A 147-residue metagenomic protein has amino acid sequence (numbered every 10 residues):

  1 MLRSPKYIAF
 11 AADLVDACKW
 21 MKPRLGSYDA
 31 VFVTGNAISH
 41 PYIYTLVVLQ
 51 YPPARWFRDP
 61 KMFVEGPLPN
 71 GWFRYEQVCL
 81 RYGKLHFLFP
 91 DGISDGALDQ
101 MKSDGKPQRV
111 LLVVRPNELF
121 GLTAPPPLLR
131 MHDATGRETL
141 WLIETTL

Functional and structural regions predicted by a protein language model:
M1-L25, F32-V47, P53, R58-P90 (+1 more regions): Membrane-proximal, lumen/periplasm-facing interface regions of secretory-pathway glyco- and lipid-modifying enzymes
G26-A30, K106-R109: Loop/turn elements at helix/coil->beta-strand transitions in domains of secreted/extracellular proteins
P52-P53, M101: Alpha-helix termini
D59-L147: Aromatic/acidic, Gly/Pro-rich catalytic loop(s) in extracytoplasmic/lumenal soluble domains of multi-pass membrane
